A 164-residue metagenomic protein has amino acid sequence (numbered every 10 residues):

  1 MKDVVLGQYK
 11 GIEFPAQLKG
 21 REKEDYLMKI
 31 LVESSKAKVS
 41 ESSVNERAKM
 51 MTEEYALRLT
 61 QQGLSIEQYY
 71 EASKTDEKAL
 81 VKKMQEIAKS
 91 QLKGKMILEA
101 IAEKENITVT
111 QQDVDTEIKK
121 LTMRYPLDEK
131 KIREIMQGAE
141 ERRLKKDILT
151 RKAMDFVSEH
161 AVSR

Functional and structural regions predicted by a protein language model:
M1-R164: FKBP-type peptidyl-prolyl cis-trans isomerases
